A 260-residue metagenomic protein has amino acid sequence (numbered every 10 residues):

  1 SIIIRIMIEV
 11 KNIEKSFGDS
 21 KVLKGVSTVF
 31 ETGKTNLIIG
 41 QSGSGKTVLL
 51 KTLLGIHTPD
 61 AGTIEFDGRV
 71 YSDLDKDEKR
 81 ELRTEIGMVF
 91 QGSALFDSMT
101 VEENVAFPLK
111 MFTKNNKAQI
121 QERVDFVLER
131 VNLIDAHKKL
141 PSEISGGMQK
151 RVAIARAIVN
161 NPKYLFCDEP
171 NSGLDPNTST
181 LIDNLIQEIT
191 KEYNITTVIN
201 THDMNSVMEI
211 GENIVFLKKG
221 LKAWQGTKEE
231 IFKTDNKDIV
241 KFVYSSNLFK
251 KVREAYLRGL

Functional and structural regions predicted by a protein language model:
L54: Helix-to-loop junction immediately C-terminal to a conserved catalytic motif
G62-V70: Conserved ABC transporter NBD signature motif
A118-D135: Conserved ABC ATPase "signature" region
L140-I144, M148: Conserved ABC ATPase signature
V159-K163: A short, proline-enriched helix->beta-strand linker immediately N-terminal to the Walker B motif in ABC-type P-loop
L165-D168: Catalytic Walker B motif of ABC-type/P-loop ATPase nucleotide-binding domains
P176-T178: Helix N-cap at the start of a conserved alpha-helix in ABC-type nucleotide-binding domains
